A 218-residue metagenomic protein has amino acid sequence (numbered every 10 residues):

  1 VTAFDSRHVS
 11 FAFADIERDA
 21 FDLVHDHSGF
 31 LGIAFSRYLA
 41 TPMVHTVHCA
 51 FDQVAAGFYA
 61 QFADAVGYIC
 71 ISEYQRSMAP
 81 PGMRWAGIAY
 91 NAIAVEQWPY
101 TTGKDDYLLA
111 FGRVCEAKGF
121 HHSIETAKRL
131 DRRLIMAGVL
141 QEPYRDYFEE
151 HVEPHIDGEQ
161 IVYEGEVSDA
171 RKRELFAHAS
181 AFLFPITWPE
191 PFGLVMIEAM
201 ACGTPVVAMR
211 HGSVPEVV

Functional and structural regions predicted by a protein language model:
V1-V218: Catalytic cores of nucleotide-sugar-dependent glycosyltransferases that transfer UDP/GDP/TDP-activated
